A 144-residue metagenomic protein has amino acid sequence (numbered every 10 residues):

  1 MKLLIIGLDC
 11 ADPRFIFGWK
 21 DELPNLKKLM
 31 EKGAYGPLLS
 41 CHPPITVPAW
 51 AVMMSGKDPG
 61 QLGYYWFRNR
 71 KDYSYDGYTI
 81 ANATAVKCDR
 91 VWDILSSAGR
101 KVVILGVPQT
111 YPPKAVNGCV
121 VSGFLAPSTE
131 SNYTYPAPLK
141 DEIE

Functional and structural regions predicted by a protein language model:
M1-Y35, P108: Active-site-proximal N-terminal segment of extracellular/periplasmic enzymes that hydrolyze or transfer
L8-D12, E31-G36, T46-A49, F67-I80: Glycine-/proline-rich flexible loop or hinge segments
D9, M53, L95: A residue-level signal for conserved active-site and pocket-lining positions in enzyme catalytic cores
D21, E31-Y35, S55-G63, R70: Short helix-loop boundary/capping segments at the starts of domains
D21, I45, A83-K87: Short, glycine/acidic-rich beta->alpha junctions
Y35-M54, L105-A115: Short, solvent-exposed turn/loop segments enriched in Gly/Ser/Thr/Pro and often Arg
D58-E144: His/Asp/Glu-rich, glycine-adjacent segments that coordinate divalent cations and/or stabilize oxyanion chemistry on
